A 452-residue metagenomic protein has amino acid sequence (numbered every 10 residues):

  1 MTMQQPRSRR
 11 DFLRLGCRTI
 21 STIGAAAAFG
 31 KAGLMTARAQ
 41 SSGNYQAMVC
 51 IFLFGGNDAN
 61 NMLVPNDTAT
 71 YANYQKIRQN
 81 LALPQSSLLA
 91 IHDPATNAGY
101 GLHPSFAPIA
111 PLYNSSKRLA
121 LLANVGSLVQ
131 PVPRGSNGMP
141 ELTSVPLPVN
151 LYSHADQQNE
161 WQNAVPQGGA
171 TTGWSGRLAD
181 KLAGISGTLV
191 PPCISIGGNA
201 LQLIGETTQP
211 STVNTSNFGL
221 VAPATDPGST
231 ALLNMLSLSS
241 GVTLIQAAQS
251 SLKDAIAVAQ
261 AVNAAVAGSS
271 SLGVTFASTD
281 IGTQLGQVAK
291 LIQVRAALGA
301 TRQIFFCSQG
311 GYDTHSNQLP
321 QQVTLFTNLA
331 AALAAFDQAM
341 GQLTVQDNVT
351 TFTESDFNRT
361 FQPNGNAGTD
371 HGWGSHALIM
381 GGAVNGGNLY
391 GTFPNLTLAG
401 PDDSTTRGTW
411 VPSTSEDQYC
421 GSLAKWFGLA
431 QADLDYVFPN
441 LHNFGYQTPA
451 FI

Functional and structural regions predicted by a protein language model:
M1-A331, A335-Q342, Q362, H376-G382 (+1 more regions): Feature for exported/extracytoplasmic and membrane-associated proteins, marking the mature portion
R302-I304, Q346, E354, G372-S375: Active-site lining segments that contact anionic ligands and/or coordinate catalytic metals
M340-G365: Metal-dependent active-site segment of extracytoplasmic phospho-/sulfohydrolases and closely related
G368-T369: Short consensus segments that form the blades of beta-propeller domains, in both extracellular/periplasmic
